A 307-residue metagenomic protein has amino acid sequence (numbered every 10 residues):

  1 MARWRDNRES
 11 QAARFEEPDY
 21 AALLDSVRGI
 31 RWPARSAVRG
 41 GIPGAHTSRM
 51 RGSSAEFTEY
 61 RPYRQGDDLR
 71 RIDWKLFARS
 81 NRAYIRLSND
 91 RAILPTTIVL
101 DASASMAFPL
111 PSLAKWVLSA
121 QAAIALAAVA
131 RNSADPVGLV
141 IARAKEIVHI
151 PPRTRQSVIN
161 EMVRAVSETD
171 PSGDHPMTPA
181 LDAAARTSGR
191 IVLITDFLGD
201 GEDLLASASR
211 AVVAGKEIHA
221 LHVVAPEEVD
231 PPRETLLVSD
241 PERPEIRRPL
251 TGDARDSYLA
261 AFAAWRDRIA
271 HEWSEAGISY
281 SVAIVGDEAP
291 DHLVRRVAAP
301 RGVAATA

Functional and structural regions predicted by a protein language model:
M1-R49, P62-D67, L76, N81 (+2 more regions): Exposed, interaction-prone extracellular/peripheral surfaces
R51-S53: A positional/architectural concept
E56: Detector for the canonical C2H2 zinc-finger "Cys2" submotif
E59: Acidic, metal-associated active-site segment
L69-R71: N-terminal juxtadomain amphipathic helix that follows a signal peptide/anchor or precedes a small N-terminal auxiliary
